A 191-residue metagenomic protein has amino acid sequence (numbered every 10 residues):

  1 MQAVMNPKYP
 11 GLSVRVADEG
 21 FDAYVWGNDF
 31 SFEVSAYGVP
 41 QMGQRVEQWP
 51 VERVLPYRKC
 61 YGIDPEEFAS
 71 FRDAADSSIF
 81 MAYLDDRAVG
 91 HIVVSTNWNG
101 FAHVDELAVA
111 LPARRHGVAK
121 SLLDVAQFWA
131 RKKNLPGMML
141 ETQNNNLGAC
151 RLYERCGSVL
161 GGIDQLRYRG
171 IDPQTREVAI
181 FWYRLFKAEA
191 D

Functional and structural regions predicted by a protein language model:
Q2-K8, P136, Q143-C150, C156-V159 (+1 more regions): C-terminal "cap" of GNAT-fold acetyltransferases
Y9-G27, S31-V34, L135-C150: Generic detector of contiguous secondary-structure segments
V14-V16, W26, P50, L152 (+2 more regions): Ligand-binding pocket scaffold of soluble enzyme catalytic domains
E19-G20, G27-F101, D105, A110-L111 (+4 more regions): Acetyl-CoA-dependent GNAT
D86, G90, G117-A119, G157: Conserved phosphate-binding and hydrolysis motifs of nucleotide-dependent enzymes
V109, R115-F128, K132, R151-R155: Conserved acetyl-CoA-binding loop-helix of GNAT-fold acetyltransferases
